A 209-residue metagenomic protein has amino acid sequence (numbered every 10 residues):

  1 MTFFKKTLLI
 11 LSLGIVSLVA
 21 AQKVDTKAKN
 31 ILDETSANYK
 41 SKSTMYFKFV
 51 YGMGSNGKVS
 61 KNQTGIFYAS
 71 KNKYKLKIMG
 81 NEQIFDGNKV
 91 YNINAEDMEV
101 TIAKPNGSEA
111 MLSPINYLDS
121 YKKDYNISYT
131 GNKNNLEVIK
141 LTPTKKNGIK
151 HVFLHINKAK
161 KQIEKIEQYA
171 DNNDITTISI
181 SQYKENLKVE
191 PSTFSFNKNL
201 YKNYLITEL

Functional and structural regions predicted by a protein language model:
M1-L8: Bacterial N-terminal signal peptides that target proteins for export
T2, L18-V59, N72, K146 (+1 more regions): N-terminal leader/targeting segments and the immediate start of mature chains
L9-V16: Bacterial N-terminal signal peptides
Y51-M53, A95-E96, E167-A170: Beta-turn initiation residues at beta-strand->coil junctions
T64-M111, D171, T176: An acidic-aromatic
P105-N134: Flexible, surface-exposed loop/linker segments and immediately adjacent secondary-structure boundaries
N134-L209: Gly/Pro-enriched, hydrophobic low-complexity segments that function as extracytoplasmic propeptides/linkers
